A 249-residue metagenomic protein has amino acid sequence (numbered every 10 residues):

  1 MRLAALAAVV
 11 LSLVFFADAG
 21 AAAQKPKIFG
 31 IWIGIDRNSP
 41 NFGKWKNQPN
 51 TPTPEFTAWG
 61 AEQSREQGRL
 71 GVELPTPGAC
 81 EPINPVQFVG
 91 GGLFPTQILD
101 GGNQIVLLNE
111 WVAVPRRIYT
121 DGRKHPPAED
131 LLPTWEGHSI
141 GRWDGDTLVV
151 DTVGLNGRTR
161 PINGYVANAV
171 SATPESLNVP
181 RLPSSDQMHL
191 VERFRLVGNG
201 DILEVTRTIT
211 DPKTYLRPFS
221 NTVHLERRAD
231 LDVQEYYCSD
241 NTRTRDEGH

Functional and structural regions predicted by a protein language model:
A4-F15: Bacterial N-terminal signal peptides
G20-H249: PEST-like low-complexity, intrinsically disordered acidic/proline/serine-rich tracts that flank trafficking/processing
